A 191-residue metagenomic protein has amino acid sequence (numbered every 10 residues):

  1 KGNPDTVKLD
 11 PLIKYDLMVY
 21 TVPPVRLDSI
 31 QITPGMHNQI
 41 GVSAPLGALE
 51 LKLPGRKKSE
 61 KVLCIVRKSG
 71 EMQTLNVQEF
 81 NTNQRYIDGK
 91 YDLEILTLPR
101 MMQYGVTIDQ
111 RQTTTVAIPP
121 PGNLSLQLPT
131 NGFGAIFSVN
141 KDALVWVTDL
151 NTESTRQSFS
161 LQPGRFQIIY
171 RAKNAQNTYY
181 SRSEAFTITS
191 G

Functional and structural regions predicted by a protein language model:
K1, G47-R56, N123-T130: A short, amphipathic beta-strand motif
K1-N3, L63-E79, I136-L150: Short amphipathic beta-strand segments in non-cytosolic proteins
G2-P24, E79-M101, T152-N177: Short Pro-Gly-centered beta-turn/loop motif in secreted/extracellular proteins
L9-P11, S43-P45, K58, R85-I87 (+3 more regions): Residue-level signal for WD-repeat beta-propeller blades
D10-K14, S69-G70, I87-K90, P120 (+3 more regions): Short, solvent-exposed coil/turn segments at beta-strand boundaries
Y15, E60-C64, G132-A135: Short beta-strand/loop motifs in extracellular/secreted proteins, especially within beta-sandwich accessory domains
V22-P45, L98-P121, K173-G191: Structured interaction patches on ligand/partner-binding surfaces of diverse proteins
T114-V116, N123-L144, N151-G191: Hydrophilic extracytoplasmic domains
